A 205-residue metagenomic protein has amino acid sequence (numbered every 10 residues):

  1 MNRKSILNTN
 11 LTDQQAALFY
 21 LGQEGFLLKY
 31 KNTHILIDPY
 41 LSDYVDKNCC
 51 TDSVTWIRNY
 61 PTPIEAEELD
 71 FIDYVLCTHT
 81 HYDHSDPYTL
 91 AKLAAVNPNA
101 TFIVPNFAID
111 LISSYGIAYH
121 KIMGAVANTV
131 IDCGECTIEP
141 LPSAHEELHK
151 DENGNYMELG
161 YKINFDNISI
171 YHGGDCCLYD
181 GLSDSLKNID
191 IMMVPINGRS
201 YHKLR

Functional and structural regions predicted by a protein language model:
R3-T9, K31-L76, Y88-K92, L148-H149 (+1 more regions): Pre-active-site segment of Zn-dependent metallo-hydrolases
Q15-A17, N97-F102, I168-I170: Short active-site oxyanion
A16-Y20, V54-T62, H84, E152 (+1 more regions): Short gly/ser/thr-rich secondary-structure transition/capping motifs
L21-K29, I131-D190: Catalytic core of the metallo-beta-lactamase
E24, Y44, H81-S85, I109-I112 (+4 more regions): Active-site environment of divalent metal-dependent phosphoester hydrolases
I37-D38, F71-H81, I103-P105, I170-C176 (+1 more regions): Active-site neighborhood of phospho(di)ester-bond hydrolases with catalytic His/Asp-centered motifs
V45-C49, T62-I131: Active-site HxH/HxHxD metal-binding segment of metal-dependent hydrolases
T101-I103, F107, C177-R205: Cap/insert and terminal regions of metallo-dependent hydrolase folds
